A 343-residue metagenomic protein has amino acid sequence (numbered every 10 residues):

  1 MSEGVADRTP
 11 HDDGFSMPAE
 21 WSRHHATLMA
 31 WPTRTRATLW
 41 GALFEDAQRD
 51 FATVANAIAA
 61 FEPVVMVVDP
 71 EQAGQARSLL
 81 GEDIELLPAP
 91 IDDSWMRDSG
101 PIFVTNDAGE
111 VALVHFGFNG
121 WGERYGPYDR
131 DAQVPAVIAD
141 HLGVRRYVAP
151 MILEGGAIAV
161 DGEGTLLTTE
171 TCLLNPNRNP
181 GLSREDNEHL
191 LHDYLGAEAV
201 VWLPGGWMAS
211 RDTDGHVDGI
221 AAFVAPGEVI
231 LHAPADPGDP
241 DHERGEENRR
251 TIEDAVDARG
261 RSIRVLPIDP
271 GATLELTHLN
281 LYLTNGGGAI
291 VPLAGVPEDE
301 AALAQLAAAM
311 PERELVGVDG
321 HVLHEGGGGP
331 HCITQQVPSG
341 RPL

Functional and structural regions predicted by a protein language model:
M1-L343: The feature marks the mature, well-folded catalytic cores of soluble enzymes
